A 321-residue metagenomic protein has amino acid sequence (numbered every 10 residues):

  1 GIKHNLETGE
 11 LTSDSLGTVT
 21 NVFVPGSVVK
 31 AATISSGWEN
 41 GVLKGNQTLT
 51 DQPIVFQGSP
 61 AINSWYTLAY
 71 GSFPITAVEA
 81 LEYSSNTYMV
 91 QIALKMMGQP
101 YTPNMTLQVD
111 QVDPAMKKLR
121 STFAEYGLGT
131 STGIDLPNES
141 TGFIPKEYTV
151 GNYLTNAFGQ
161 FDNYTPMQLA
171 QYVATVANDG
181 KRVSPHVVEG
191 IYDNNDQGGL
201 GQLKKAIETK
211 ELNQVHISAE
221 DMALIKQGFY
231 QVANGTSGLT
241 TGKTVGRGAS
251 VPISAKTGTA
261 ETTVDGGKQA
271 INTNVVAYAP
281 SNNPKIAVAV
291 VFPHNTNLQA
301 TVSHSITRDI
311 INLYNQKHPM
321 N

Functional and structural regions predicted by a protein language model:
G1-F23, S35-F292: Beta-lactam-recognizing serine transpeptidase/beta-lactamase-like catalytic domain environment
G26: Catalytic tyrosine of NAD(P)H-dependent dehydrogenase/reductases that use a Tyr as the general acid/base
Q99-P100, A177, N295, I306-N312: Short, low-complexity, polar/charged sequence segments that are solvent-exposed and flexible
K117, A223, T301-R308: Short, well-ordered alpha-helical segments
G198-G199, K204-K210, H304-N321: Short, gly/Ser/Thr-rich active-site loops of penicillin-recognizing serine hydrolases
F292-H304: A short acidic/glycine-rich loop-to-helix N-cap element
